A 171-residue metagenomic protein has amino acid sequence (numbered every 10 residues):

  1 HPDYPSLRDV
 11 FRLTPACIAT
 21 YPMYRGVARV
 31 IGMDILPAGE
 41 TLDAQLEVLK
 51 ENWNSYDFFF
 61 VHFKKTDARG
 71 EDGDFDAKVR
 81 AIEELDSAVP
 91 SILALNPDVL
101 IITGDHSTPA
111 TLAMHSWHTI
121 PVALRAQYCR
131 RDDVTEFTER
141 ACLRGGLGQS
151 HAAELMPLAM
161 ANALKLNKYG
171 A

Functional and structural regions predicted by a protein language model:
H1-A171: Feature captures the catalytic ectodomains and active-site-proximal regions of enzymes that hydrolyze or transfer
